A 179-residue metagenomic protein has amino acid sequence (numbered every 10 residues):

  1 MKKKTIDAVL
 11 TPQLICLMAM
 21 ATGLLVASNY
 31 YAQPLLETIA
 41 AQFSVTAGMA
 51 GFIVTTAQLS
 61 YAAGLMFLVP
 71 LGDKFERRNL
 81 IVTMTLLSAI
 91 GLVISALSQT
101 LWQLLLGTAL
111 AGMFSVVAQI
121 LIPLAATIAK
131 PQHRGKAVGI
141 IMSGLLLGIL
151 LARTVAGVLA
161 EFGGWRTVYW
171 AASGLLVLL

Functional and structural regions predicted by a protein language model:
L14-A47, L65, A118: Extracytoplasmic
Y30, Q58-M66, V116, I149-L150: Residue-level signature of mid-helix packing/kink "hotspots" within the transmembrane helices of 12-pass Major
S44-G51, G139: Small-residue hotspots at the loop-to-helix junctions and early N-terminal turns of transmembrane alpha-helices
Y61, T85-L92, A111, L175-L179: MFS 12-TM fold signature
A63-W102: Conserved MFS/SLC helix-loop-helix module at the cytosolic interface between two early adjacent transmembrane helices
W102-Q103, H133, I140-L179: Helix-loop-helix hairpin linking two adjacent transmembrane segments in secondary transporters
G107-S143: Cytoplasmic helix-loop-helix junction between adjacent transmembrane helices in 12-TM secondary transporters
